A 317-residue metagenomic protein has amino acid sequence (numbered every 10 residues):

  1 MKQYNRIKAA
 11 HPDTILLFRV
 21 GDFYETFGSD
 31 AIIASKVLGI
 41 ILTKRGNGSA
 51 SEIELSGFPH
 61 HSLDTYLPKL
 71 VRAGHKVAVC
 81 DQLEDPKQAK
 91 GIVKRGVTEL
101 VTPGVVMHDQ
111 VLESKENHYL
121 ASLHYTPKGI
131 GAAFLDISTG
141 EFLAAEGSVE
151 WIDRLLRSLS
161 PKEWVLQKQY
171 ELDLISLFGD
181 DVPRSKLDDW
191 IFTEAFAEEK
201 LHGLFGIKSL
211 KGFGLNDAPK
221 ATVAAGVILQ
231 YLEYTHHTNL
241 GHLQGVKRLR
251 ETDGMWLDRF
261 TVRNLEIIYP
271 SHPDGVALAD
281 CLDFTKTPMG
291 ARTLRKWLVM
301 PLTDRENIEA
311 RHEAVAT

Functional and structural regions predicted by a protein language model:
M1-T317: Charged catalytic and DNA/RNA-contacting regions of genome-maintenance and nucleic-acid-processing enzymes
